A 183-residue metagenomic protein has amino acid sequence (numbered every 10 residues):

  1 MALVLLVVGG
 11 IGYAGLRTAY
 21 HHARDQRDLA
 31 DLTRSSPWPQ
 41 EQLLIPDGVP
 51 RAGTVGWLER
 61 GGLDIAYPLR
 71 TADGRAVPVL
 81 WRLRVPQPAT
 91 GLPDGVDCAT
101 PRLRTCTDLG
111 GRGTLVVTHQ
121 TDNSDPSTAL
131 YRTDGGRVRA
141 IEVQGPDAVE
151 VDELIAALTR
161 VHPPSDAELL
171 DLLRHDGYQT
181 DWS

Functional and structural regions predicted by a protein language model:
M1-L6: N-terminal export and membrane-targeting signals
V8-W38: C-terminal region of N-terminal signal peptides and the immediate post-cleavage residues of exported proteins
G9-R17, L83-P88, L130-R132: Generic ordered-secondary-structure signal
Q26-T128: Short, solvent-exposed recognition patches
L103-S183: A short, solvent-exposed beta-edge/loop patch
